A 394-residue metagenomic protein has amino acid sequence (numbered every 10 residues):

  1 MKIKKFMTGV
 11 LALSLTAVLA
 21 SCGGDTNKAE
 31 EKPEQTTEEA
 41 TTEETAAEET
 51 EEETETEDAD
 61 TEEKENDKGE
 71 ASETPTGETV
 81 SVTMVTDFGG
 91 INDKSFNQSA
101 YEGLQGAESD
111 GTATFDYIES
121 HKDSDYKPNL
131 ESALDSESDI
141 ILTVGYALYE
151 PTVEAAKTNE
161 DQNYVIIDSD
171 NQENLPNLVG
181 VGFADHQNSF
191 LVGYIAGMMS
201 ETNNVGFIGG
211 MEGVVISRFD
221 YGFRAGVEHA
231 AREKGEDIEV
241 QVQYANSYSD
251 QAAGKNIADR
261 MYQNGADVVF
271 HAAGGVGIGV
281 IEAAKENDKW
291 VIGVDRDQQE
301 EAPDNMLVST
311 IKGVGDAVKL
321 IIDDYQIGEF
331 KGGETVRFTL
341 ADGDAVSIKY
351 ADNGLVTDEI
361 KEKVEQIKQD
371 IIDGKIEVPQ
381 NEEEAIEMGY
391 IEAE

Functional and structural regions predicted by a protein language model:
M1-V10: Bacterial Sec-dependent N-terminal signal peptides
L11-L15: Hydrophobic helical h-region of N-terminal Sec-dependent signal peptides in bacterial secretory/periplasmic proteins
V18-S21: C-terminal motif of bacterial Sec signal peptides marking the signal peptidase cleavage site
G23-D25: Soluble extracytoplasmic domains of inner/organellar membrane proteins
N27-E53, E57-E394: A residue-level marker of the well-folded mature domains of exported/periplasmic proteins
